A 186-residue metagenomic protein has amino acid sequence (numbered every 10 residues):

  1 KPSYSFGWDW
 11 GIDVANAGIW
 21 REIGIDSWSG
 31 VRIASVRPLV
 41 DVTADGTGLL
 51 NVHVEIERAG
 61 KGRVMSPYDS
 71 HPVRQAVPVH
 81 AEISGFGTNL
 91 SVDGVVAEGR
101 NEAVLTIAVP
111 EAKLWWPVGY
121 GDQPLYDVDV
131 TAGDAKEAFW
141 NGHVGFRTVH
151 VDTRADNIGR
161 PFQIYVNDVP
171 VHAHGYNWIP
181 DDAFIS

Functional and structural regions predicted by a protein language model:
K1-S186: Secreted/periplasmic carbohydrate-active enzymes, especially glycoside hydrolases
